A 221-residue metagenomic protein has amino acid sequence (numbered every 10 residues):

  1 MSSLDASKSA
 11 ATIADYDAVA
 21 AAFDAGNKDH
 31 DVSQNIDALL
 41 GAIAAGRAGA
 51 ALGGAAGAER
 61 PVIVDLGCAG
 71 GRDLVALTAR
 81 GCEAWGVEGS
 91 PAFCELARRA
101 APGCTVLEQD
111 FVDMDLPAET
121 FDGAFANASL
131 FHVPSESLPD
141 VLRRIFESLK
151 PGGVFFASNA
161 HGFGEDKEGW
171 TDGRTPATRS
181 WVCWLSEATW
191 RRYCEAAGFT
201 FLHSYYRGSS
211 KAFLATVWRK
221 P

Functional and structural regions predicted by a protein language model:
S2-G49: Conserved class I S-adenosyl-L-methionine
V62-V64, A69-D113: Class I SAM-dependent methyltransferase SAM/SAH-binding core
V112, L116-A124: A short acidic, Gly/Pro-enriched loop at the edge of an enzyme's catalytic core that lines a small-molecule cofactor
G123-S137: A short SAM/SAH-binding and catalytic strip from SAM-dependent methyltransferases
P139-P151: A short glycine-rich, Lys/Arg-flanked "PGG" loop and its adjoining helix->strand segment in the class I
G152-N159: Conserved beta-strand signature within the Rossmann-like core of class I S-adenosyl-L-methionine
D172-A188: Acceptor-substrate binding/catalytic loop of class I
Y206-P221: Core SAM-dependent methyltransferase catalytic element
